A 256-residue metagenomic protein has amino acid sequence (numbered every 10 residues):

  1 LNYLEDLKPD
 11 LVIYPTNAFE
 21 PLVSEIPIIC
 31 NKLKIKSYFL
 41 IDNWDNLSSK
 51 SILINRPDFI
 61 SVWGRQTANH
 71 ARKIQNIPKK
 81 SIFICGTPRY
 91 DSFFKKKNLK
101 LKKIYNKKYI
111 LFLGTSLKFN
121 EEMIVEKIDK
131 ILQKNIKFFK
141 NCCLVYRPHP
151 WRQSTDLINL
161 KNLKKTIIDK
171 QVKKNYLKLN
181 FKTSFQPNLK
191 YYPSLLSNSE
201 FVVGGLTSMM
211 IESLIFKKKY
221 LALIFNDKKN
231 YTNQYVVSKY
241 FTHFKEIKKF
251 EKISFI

Functional and structural regions predicted by a protein language model:
L1-F94, R152-Q153, Y191, M209-M210: Active-site and donor-binding regions of nucleotide-sugar-utilizing enzymes
L4-E5, W151-I211, I215-F216: Donor nucleotide-activated moiety binding/catalytic core segment of transferases that use nucleotide-activated donors
D10-L11, F59, Y109, C143 (+1 more regions): Structural motif
I26-I28, Q75, D156-I167, Q234-Y240: Short, aromatic/basic amphipathic alpha-helical patches
I35-S37, L144, Y220: Hydrophobic beta-strand scaffold residues
I54-P57, K79, S208-I256: Catalytic binding pocket for nucleotide-activated donors in carbohydrate/polymer assembly enzymes
Y90-K182: Conserved catalytic-core segment of nucleotide-activated headgroup transferases in glycan assembly
